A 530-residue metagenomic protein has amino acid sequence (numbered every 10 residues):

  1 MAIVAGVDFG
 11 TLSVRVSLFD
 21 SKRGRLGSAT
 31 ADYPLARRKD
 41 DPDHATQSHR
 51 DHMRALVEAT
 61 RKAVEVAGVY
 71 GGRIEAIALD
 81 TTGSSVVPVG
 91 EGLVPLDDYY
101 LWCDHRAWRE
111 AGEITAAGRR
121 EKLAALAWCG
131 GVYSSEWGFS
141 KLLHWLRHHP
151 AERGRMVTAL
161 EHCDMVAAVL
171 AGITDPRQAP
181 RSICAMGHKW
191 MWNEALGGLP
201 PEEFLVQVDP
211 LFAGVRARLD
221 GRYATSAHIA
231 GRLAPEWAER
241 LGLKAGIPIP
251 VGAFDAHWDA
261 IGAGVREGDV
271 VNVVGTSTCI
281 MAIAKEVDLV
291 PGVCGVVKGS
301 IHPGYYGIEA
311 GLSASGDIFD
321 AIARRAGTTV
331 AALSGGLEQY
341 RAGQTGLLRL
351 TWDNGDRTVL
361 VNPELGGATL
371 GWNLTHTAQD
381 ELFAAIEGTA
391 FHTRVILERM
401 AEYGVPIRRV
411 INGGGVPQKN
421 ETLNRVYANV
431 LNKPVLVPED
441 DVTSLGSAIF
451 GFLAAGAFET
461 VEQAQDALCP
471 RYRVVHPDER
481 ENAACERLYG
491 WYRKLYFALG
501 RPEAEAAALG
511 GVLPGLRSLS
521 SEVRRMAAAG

Functional and structural regions predicted by a protein language model:
M1-D32, R38, E75-T115, A151 (+4 more regions): Glycine/Thr-rich phosphate-binding loops that ligate phosphate moieties of nucleotide and other phosphorylated ligands
F9-T11, A124-A253, N354, L382 (+1 more regions): Gly/Ser/Thr-rich active-site cleft segment
T30-Y70: N-terminal phosphate-binding loop and adjacent alpha-helix
R50-D51, A116-Y133, D269-V271, L453-L468: A polyampholytic, Gly/Pro-enriched intrinsically disordered region
L56-E75, H149-R153, F204-R216, I396-R408: Phosphate/pyrophosphate-binding loops at sites that engage ATP/ADP/AMP, CoA/4′-phosphopantetheine, polyphosphate
T60, G138-W145, L170, A179-R181 (+6 more regions): Buried hydrophobic packing segments
A78-T81, E161-C163, G252, N272-S277 (+2 more regions): Short beta-strand segments
W137, W192-P303, R325, G335 (+1 more regions): ATP-dependent carbohydrate kinase catalytic cores
